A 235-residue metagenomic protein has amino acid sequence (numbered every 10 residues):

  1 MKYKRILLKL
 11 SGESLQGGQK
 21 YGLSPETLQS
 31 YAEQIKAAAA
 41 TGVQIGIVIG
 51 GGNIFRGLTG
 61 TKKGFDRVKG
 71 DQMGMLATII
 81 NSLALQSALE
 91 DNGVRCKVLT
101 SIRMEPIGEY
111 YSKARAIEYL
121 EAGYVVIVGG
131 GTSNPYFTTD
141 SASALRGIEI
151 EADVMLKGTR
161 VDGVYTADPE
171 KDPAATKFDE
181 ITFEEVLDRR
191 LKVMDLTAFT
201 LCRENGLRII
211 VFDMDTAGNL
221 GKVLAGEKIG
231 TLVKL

Functional and structural regions predicted by a protein language model:
M1-L235: C-terminal catalytic "cap/lid" subdomain
